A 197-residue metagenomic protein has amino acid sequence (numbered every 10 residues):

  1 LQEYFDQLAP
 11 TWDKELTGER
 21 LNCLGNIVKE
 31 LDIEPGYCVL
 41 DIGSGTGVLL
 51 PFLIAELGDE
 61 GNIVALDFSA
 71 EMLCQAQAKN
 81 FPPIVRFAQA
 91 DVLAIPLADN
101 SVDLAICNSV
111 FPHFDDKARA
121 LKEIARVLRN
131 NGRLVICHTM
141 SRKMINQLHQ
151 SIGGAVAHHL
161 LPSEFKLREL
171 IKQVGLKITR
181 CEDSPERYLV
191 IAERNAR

Functional and structural regions predicted by a protein language model:
L1-E34, V48-F52, M72-Q75, R142-K143 (+2 more regions): Conserved class I S-adenosyl-L-methionine
L40, T46-A94: Class I SAM-dependent methyltransferase SAM/SAH-binding core
G58, F114-D115, L128-R129: Helix-to-beta-strand junctions that scaffold the AdoMet/dcAdoMet cofactor pocket in Class I SAM-dependent enzymes
L93-L104: A short acidic, Gly/Pro-enriched loop at the edge of an enzyme's catalytic core that lines a small-molecule cofactor
L104-D116: A short SAM/SAH-binding and catalytic strip from SAM-dependent methyltransferases
A118-N130: A short glycine-rich, Lys/Arg-flanked "PGG" loop and its adjoining helix->strand segment in the class I
I136-H138: Acidic carboxylate diad motif detector
H159-V174: Short alpha-helix
